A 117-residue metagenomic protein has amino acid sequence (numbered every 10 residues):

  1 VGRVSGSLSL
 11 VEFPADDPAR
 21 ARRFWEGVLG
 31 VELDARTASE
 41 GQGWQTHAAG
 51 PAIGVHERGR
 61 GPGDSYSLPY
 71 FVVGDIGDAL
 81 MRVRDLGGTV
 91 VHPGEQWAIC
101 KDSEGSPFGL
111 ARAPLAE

Functional and structural regions predicted by a protein language model:
V1-R23, G50, Y66-F71, R112-E117: N-terminal beta-strand motif that seeds the catalytic metal site of vicinal oxygen chelate
L8-D16, R58-L86, Q96-K101, S106: Vicinal oxygen chelate
D17-E32, V83: Amphipathic alpha-helical segments
A21, D34, G77, T89-V90 (+2 more regions): Ligand-binding pocket scaffold of soluble enzyme catalytic domains
G30-T37, L86-P93: Short secondary-structure junctions
V31-Y66, P107-P114: Conserved short beta-strand elements that form part of the metal-binding/catalytic scaffold of enzyme active sites
G50, G94-E95: Residue-level signal for tight coil/turn positions that link beta-strands
